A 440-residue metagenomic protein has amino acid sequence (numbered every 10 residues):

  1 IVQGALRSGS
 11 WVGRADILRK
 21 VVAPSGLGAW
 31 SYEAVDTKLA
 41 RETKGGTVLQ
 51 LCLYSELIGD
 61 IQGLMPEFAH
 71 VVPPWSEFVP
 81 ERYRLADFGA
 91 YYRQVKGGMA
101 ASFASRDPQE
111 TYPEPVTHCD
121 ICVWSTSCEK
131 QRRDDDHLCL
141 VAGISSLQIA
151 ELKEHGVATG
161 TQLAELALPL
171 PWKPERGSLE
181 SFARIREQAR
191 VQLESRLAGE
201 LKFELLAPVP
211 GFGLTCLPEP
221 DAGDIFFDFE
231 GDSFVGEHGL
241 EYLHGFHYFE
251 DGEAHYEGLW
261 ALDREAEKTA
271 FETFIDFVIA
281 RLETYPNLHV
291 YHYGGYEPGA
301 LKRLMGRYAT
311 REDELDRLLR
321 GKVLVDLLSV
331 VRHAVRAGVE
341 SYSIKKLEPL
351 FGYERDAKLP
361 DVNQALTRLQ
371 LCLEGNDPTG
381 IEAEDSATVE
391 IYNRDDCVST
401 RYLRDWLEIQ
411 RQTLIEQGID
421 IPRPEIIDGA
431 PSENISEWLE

Functional and structural regions predicted by a protein language model:
I1-A23, L27-S102, F246-Y248, Y256-L366 (+1 more regions): Conserved DEDDh/DEDDy metal-dependent 3′-5′ exonuclease domain
I1-T37, E194-G245, F274: Catalytic cores of nuclease domains that cleave nucleic-acid phosphodiester backbones
A69-D135, S146, H155, V339 (+1 more regions): Acidic, Mg2+-coordinating catalytic module of metal-dependent nucleases/exonucleases that use a two-metal-ion mechanism
H118-R132, Q192-P208: Short, structured interface segments
R133-L201: Compact, charge-rich alpha-helical regulatory domains located at protein termini
C139, I149, G211-C216, E230-F234 (+3 more regions): Generic recognition of flexible, low-complexity loop/linker segments
E151-L152, V157-A167, G223-I225, F229-H238 (+1 more regions): Phosphate-binding active sites in nucleotide-utilizing proteins
D420-E440: Accessory interdomain/linker segments of ATP-dependent helicases and helicase-like nucleic-acid enzymes that mediate
